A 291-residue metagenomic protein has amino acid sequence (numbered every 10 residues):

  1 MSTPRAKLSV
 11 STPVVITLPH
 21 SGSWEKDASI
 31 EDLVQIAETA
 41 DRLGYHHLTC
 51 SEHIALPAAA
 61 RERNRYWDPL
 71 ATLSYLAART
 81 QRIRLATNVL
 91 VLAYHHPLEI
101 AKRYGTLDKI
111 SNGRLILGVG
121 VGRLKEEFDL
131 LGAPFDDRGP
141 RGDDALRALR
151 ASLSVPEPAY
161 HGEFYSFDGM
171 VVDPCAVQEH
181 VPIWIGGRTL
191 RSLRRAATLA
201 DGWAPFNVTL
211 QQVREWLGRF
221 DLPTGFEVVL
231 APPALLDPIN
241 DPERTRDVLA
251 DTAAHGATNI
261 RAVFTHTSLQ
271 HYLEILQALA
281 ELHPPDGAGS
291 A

Functional and structural regions predicted by a protein language model:
M1-A6, T12, T39, H46 (+2 more regions): An alpha-helical appendage that flanks or caps ligand/catalytic pockets
M1-R79, E179-V181, E274-L282, D286-A291: N-terminal beta1-alpha1-beta2 module of alpha/beta enzyme domains
S2-A6, L56-E62, A93-L199, W216 (+2 more regions): Internal, glycine-rich beta/alpha segment that forms the wall or movable "lid" of small-molecule/cofactor binding
S11, H46-H53, L85-T87, I116-G120 (+1 more regions): Short beta-strand segments at enzyme active-site cores
P13-V15, H53, L90-L92, G120-L124 (+4 more regions): Active-site beta-loop-alpha junctions enriched in small/polar residues
T17-I30, L90-L98, Q178-G187, A231-E243: Active-site mouth loops of central-metabolism enzymes
D27-A40, E99, R103, I185-R195 (+1 more regions): Short, acidic/polar
R79-R82, S111, A197-A204, G256-N259: Glycine-enriched alpha-helix->loop->beta-strand junction motifs that scaffold or abut catalytic
